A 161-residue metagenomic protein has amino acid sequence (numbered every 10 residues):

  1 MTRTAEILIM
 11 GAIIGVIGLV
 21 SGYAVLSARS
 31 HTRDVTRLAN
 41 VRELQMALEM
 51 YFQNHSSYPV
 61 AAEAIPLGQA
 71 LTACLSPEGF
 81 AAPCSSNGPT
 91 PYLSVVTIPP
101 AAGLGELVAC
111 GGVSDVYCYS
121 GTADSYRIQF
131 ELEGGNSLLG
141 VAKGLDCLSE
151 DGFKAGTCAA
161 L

Functional and structural regions predicted by a protein language model:
M1-R29, R33, R37: N-terminal single-pass transmembrane signal-anchor helix
A12, N40, M46, S149-G152: A ubiquitous, low-specificity "background" feature that marks scattered single residues across proteins without
A28, N40-S56: N-terminal alpha-helical signal peptides/signal-anchor transmembrane segments
R37-N40, P89: Stable alpha-helical elements in mature extracytoplasmic
Q53-L132: Extracellular/periplasmic head regions of type IV pilus-like filament subunits
G121-L161: Short, surface-exposed interaction loops/tails
